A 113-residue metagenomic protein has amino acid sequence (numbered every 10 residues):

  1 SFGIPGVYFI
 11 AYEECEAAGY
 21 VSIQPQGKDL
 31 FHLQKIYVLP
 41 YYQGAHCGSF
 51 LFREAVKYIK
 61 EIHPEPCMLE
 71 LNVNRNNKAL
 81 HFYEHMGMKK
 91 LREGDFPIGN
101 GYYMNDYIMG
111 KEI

Functional and structural regions predicted by a protein language model:
S1-Y41, F52-E54, Y58-I62, D95 (+1 more regions): Acetyl-CoA-dependent GNAT
E16, L39-R53, N74-H81, H85-M86: Conserved glycine-rich acetyl-CoA-binding loop
H32, A45-H46, Y103: Non-catalytic, surface-exposed connector residues within folded enzymatic/regulatory domains
A45, I62-P66: Short coil/turn segments at alpha/beta junctions that flank glycine-rich nucleotide-binding fingerprints
E65-L80, E84-I113: C-terminal "cap" of GNAT-fold acetyltransferases
